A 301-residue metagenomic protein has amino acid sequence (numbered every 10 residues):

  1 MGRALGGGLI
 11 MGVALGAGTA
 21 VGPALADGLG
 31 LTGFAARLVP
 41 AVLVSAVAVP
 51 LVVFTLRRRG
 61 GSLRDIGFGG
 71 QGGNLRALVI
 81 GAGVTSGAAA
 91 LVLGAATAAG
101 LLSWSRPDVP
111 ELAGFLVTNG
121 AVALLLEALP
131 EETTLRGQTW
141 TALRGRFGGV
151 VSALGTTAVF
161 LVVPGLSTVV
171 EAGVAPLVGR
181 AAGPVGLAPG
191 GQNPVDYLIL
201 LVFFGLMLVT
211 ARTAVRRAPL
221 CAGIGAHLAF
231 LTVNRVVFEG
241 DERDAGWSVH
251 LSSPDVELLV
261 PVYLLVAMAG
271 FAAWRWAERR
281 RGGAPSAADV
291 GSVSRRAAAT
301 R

Functional and structural regions predicted by a protein language model:
M1-L75, I80, S86, A90-L93 (+9 more regions): N-terminal, membrane-interfacial amphipathic/helix-forming hydrophobic leader that caps and precedes the first
V42, A82, S86, A121 (+7 more regions): Residue-level signature of the transmembrane alpha-helical core of multi-pass small-molecule transporters
R59-G67, E131-T139, V170, P219-C221: Juxtamembrane/interfacial segments flanking transmembrane helices
G94, L125, L161-V162, L206-T210 (+1 more regions): Alpha-helical transmembrane segments of multipass membrane proteins
A95-T134: Hydrophobic alpha-helical segments and helix pairs
P130-V162, P176, T213-P219: Membrane-interface helix/loop boundary segments of multi-pass membrane proteins
G155-G191, I199: Aromatic-anchored, glycine/proline-accented short structural segments that stabilize local strand-turns or short
V202-R216: Alpha-helical transmembrane segments in multipass membrane proteins, preferentially the mid-helix core
